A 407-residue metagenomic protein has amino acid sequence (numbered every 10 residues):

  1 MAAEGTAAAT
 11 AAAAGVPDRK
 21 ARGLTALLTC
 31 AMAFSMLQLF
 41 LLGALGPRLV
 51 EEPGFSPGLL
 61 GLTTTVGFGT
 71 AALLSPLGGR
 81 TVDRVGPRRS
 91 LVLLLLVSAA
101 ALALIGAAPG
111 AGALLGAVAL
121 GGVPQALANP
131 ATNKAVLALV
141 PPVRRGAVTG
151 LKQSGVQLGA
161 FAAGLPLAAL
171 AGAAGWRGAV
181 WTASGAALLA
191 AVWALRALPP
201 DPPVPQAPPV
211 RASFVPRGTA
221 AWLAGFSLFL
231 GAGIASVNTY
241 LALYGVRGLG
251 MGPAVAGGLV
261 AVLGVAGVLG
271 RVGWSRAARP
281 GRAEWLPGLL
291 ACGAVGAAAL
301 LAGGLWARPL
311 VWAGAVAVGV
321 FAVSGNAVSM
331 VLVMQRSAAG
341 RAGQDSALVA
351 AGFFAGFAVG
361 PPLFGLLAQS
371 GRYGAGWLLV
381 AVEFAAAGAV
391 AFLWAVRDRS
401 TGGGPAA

Functional and structural regions predicted by a protein language model:
F40, F68-P76, A160-F161, G264-V272 (+1 more regions): Residue-level signature of mid-helix packing/kink "hotspots" within the transmembrane helices of 12-pass Major
L42-G43, T219-A261, V268: Extracytoplasmic gate region of multi-pass secondary transporters
L73-P109: Conserved MFS/SLC helix-loop-helix module at the cytosolic interface between two early adjacent transmembrane helices
L74-G86, G270-A283: Helix-to-loop junctions at the C-terminal end of transmembrane segments in multipass secondary transporters
A117-V156: Cytoplasmic helix-loop-helix junction between adjacent transmembrane helices in 12-TM secondary transporters
L151-L198: Helix-loop-helix hairpin linking two adjacent transmembrane segments in secondary transporters
A283-S329: C-terminal transmembrane helical hairpin of 12-TM major facilitator-type secondary transporters
R336-Y373: A late C-terminal transmembrane helix in Major Facilitator Superfamily
